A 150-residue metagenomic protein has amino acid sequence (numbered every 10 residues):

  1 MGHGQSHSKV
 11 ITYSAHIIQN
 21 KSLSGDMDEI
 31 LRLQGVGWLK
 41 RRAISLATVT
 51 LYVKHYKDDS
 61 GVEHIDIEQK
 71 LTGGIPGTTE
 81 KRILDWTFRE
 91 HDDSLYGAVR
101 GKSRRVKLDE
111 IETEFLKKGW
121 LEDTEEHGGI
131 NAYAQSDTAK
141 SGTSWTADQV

Functional and structural regions predicted by a protein language model:
M1-V150: Hydrophobic small-molecule pocket/channel-lining residues, especially in calycin-type beta-barrels
